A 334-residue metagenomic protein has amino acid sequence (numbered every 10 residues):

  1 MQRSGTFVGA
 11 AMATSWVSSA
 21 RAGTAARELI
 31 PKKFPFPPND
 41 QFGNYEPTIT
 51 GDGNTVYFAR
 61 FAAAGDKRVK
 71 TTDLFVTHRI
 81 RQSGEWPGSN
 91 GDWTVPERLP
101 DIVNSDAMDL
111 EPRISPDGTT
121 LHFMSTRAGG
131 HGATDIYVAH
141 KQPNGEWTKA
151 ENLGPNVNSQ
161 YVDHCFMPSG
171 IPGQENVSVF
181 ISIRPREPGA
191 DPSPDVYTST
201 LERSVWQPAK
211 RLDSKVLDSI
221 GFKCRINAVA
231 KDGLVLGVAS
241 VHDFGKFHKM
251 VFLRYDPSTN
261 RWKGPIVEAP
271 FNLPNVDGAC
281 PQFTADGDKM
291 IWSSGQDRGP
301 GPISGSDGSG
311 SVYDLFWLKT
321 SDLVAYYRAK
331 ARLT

Functional and structural regions predicted by a protein language model:
M1-R21: N-terminal export signals
A22-T334: Short, conserved micro-motifs composed of acidic
